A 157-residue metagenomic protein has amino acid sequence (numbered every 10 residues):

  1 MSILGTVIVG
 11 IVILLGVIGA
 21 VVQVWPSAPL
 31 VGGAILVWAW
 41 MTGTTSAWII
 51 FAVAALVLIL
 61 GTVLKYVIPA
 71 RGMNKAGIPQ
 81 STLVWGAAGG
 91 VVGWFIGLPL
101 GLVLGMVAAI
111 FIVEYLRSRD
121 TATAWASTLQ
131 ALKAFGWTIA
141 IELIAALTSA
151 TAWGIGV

Functional and structural regions predicted by a protein language model:
M1-G5, A39-F51, I155-V157: Helix-coil boundary and interhelical linker segments in multi-pass alpha-helical membrane proteins
V12, G16, W38, V57-Y66 (+4 more regions): Alpha-helical transmembrane segments of multi-pass membrane proteins
I13-L30, G90-P99: Transmembrane alpha-helix interface/packing and boundary motifs in multi-pass membrane proteins, characterized by
V21-V31, K75-V84: Short, non-helical or kinked segments that cap or interrupt transmembrane helices
V24, A28-L30, A54, L98-V113: Selective recognition of hydrophobic, aromatic-rich stretches within alpha-helical transmembrane segments of polytopic
L30-S46, G89-W94, A108-R117: Interfacial segments of multi-pass membrane proteins
I49, V53-G93: Helix-adjacent hinge/juxtasegments
F95, M106, L116-V157: C-terminal binding/interaction regions
